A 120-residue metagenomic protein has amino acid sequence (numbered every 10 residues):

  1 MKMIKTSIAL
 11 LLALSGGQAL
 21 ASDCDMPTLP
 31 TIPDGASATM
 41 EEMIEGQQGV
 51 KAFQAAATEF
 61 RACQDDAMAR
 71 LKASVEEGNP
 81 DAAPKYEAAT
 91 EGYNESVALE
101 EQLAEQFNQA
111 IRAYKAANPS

Functional and structural regions predicted by a protein language model:
M1-I8: Bacterial N-terminal signal peptides that target proteins for export
K2, A19, S74-E77: Intrinsic low-complexity, intrinsically disordered segments enriched in polar/basic residues
K5, D34-S37, I44, K51 (+5 more regions): Generic preference for well-ordered secondary structure
L14-G17: N-terminal signal peptide c-region/cleavage motif recognized by signal peptidases
L20-A69: Immediate post-signal-peptide N-terminus of mature secreted/exported proteins
D66-S120: Compact alpha-helical subdomains of small soluble proteins
